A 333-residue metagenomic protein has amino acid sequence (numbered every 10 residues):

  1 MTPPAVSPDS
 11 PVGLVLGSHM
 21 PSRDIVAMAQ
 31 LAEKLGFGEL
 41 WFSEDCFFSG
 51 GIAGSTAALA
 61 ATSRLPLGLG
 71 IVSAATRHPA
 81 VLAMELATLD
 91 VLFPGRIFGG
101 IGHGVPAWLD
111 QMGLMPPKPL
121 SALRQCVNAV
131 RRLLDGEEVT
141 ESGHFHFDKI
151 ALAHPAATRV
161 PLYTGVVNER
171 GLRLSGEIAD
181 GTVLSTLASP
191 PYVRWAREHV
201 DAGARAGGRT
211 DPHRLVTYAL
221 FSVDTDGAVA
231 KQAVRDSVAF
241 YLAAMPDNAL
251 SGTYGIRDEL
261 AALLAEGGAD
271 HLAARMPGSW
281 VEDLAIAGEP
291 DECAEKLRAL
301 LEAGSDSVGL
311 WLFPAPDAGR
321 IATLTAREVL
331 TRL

Functional and structural regions predicted by a protein language model:
M1-L333: Active-site-adjacent structural elements that line small-molecule/cofactor binding pockets in enzymes
